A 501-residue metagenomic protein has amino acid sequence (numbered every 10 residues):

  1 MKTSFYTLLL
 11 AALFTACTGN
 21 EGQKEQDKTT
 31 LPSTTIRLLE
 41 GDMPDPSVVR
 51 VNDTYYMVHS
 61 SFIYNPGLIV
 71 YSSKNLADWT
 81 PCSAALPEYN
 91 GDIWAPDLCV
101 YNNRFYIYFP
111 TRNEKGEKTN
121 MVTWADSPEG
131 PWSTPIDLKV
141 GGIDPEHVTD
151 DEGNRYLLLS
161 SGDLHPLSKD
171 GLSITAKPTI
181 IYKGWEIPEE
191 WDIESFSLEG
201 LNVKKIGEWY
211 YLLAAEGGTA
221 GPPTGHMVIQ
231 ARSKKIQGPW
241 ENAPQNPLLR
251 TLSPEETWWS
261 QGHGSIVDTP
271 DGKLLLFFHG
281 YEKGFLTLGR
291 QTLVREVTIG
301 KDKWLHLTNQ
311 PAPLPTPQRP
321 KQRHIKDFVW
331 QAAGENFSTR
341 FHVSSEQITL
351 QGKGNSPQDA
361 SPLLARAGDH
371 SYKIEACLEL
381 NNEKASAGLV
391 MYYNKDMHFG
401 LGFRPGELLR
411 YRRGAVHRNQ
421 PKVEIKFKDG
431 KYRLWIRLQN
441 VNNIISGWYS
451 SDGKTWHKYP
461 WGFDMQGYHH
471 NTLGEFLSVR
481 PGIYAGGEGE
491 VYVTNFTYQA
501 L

Functional and structural regions predicted by a protein language model:
M1-F5: Positively charged n-region of N-terminal signal peptides that target proteins for export
T7-T15: Bacterial N-terminal signal peptides
C17-L501: Carbohydrate-active catalytic/glycan-binding domains of CAZyme proteins, especially the secreted or lumenal ectodomains
